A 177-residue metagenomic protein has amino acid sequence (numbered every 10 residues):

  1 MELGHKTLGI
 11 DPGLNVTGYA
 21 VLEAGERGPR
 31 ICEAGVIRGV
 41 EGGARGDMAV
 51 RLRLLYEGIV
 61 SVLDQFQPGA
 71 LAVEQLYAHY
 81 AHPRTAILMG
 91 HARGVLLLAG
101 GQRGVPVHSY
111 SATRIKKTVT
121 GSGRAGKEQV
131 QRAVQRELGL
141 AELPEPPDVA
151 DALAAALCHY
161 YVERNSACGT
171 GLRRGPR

Functional and structural regions predicted by a protein language model:
M1-R177: Phosphate- and other anionic-substrate recognition elements at nucleic-acid/protein interfaces
